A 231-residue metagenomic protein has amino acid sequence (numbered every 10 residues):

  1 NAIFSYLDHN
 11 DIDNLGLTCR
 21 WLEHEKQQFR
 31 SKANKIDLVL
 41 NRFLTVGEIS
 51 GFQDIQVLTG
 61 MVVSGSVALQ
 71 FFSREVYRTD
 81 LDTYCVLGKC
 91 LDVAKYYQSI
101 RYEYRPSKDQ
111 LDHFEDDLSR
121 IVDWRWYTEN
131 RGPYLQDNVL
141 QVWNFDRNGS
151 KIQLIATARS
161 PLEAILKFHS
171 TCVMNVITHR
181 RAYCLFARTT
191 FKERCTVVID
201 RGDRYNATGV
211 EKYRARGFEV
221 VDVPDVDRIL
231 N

Functional and structural regions predicted by a protein language model:
N1-H24: N-terminal Skp1-binding subsegment of the F-box domain
A2-I3, I121-N231: Catalytic cores of NTP-dependent nucleotidyl/adenyl transfer enzymes across multiple folds
D11-T18, K32, I36, K89 (+4 more regions): Alpha-helical interaction elements in eukaryotic regulators
I12, E23-H24, Q70-F71, C90-V93 (+3 more regions): Eukaryotic short linear interaction motifs
G16-E23, L40-K95: Active-site nucleotide-donor binding segment shared across nucleotidyl transfer reactions
W21, K35-F43, I49, G60-V63 (+3 more regions): Ankyrin repeat (ANK) tandem alpha-helical domains that serve as protein-protein interaction scaffolds, prominent
Q27-I36, D117, W124: Long amphipathic alpha-helical scaffold regions
C85-N148: Metal-dependent nucleotidyltransferase catalytic core
